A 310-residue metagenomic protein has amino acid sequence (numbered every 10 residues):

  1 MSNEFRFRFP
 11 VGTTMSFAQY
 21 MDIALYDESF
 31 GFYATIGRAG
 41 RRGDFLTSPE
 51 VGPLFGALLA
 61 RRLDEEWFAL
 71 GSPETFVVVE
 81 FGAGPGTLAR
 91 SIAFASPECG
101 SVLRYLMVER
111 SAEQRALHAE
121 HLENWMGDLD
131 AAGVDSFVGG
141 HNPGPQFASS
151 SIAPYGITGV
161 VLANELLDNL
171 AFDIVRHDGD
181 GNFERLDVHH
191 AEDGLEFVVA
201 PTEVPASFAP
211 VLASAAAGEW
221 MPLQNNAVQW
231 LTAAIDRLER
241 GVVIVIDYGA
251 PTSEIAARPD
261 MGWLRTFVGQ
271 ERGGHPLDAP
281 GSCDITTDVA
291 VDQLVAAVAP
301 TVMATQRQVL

Functional and structural regions predicted by a protein language model:
M1-F81, P85-I157: Rossmann-like AdoMet
E4-F7, Y155-L310: Class I S-adenosyl-L-methionine
